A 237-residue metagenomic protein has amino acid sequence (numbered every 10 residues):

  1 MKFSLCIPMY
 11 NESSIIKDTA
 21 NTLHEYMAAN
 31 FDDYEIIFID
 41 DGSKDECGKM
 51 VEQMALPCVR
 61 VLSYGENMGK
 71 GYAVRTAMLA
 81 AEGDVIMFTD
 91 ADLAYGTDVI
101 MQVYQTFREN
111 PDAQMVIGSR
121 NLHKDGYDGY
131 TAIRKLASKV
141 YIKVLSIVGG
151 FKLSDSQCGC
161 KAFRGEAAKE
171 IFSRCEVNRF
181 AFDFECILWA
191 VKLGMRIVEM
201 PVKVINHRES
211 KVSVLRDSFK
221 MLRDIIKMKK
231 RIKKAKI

Functional and structural regions predicted by a protein language model:
M1-K2, S14, V148-G150, R174-I237: Hydrophobic helical membrane-anchoring modules
K2-S4, H24-I37, C58-R60: Short loop->beta transition adjacent to catalytic acidic/histidine clusters or analogous donor-positioning motifs
E12-I15, S43, K70, G96: Donor nucleotide-sugar binding loop of glycosyltransferases
E12-M27: Short, well-formed alpha-helical segments that are part of the catalytic scaffolds of diverse glycosyltransferases
Y34-I37, G48-A80: Conserved donor nucleotide-binding strand/loop of the catalytic core
D40-K49, L93: A conserved acidic beta->alpha catalytic loop
Y64-A80, V85, T97-F180, H207-R216 (+1 more regions): Acceptor/aglycone-binding surface of glycosyltransferases and processive sugar-polymer synthases
